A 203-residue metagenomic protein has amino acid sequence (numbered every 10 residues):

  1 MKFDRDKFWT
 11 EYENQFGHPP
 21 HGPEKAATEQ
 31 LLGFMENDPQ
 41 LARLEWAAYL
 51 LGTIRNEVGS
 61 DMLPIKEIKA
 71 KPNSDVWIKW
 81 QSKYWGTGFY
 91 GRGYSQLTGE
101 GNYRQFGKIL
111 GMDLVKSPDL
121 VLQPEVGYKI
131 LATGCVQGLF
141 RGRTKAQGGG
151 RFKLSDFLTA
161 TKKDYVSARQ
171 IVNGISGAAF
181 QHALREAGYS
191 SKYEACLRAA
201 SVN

Functional and structural regions predicted by a protein language model:
M1-T10, N14-F16, P72, W77-G91 (+3 more regions): Long, amphipathic alpha-helical surface segments
K2-Q30, E45-Q137: Peptidoglycan-targeting cell-wall enzymes and recognition modules
M35, C135, E194-L197: Hydrophobic residues within well-ordered, non-membrane alpha-helices that form the packing/core of soluble catalytic
M35-L44: Helix-loop segments that flank and shape redox-cofactor active sites
R43-G52, K162-R169: Alpha-helical scaffolds flanking conserved acidic
Y128-A160: GST-like fold's C-terminal all-alpha helical module
